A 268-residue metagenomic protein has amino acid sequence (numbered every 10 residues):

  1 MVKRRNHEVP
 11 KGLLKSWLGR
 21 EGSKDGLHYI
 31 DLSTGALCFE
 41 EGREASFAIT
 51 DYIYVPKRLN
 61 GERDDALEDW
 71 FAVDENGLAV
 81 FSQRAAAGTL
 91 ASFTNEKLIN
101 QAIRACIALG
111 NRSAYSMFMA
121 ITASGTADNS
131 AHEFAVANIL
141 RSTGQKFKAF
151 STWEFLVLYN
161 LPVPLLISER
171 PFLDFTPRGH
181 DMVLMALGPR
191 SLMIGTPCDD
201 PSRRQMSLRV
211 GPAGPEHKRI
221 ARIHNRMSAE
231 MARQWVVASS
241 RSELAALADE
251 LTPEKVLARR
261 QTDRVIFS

Functional and structural regions predicted by a protein language model:
M1-S268: Alpha-helical structural context detector biased toward long hydrophobic helices
